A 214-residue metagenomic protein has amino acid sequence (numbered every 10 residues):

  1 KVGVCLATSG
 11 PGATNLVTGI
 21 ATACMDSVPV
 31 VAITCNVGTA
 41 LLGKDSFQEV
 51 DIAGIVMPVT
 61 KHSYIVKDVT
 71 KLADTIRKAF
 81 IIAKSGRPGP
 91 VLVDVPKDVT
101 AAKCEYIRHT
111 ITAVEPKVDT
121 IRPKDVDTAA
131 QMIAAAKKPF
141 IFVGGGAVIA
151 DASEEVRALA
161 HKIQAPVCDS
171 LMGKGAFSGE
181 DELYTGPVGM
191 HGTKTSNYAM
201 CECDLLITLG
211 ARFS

Functional and structural regions predicted by a protein language model:
K1-S214: N-terminal alpha/beta PP-like core and its mobile active-site loop of ThDP/TPP-dependent enzymes
